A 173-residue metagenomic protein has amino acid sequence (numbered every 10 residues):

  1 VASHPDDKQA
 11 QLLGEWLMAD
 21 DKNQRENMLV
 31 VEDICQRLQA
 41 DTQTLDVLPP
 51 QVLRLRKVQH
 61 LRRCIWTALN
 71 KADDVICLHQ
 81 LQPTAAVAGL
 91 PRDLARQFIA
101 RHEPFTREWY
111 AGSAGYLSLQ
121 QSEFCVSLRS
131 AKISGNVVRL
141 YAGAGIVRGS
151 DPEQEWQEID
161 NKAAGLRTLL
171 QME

Functional and structural regions predicted by a protein language model:
V1-A100, Q171: Contiguous alpha-helical scaffold segments within structured protein domains that host functional hotspots
C64-E173: Conserved hydrophobic core element of enzyme catalytic domains
